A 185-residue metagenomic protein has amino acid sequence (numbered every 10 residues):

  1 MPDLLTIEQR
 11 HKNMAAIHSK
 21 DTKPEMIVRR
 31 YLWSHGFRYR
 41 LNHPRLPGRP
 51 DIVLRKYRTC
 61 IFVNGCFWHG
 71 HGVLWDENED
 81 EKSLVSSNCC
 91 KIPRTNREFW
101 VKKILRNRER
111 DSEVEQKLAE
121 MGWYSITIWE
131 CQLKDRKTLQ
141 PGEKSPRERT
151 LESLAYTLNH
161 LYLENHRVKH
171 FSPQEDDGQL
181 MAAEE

Functional and structural regions predicted by a protein language model:
M1-T127, Q132-E185: Nucleic-acid endo/exonuclease domains
